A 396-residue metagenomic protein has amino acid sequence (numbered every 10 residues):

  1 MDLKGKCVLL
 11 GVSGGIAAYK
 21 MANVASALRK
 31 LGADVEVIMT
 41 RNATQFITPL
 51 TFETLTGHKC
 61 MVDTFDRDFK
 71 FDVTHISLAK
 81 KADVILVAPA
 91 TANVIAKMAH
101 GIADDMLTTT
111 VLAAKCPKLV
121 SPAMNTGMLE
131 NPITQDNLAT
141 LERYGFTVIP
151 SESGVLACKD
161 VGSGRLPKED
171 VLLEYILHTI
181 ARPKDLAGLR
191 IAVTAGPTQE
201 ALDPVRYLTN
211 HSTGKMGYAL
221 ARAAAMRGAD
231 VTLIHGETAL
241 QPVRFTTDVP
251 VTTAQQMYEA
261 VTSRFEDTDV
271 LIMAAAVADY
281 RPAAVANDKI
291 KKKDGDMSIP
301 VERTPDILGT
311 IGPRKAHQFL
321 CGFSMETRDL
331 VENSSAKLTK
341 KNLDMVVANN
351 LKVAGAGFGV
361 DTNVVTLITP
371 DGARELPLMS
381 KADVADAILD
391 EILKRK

Functional and structural regions predicted by a protein language model:
M1-L119, N125-K396: A cross-family phosphate/adenosyl-ligand binding-site feature
